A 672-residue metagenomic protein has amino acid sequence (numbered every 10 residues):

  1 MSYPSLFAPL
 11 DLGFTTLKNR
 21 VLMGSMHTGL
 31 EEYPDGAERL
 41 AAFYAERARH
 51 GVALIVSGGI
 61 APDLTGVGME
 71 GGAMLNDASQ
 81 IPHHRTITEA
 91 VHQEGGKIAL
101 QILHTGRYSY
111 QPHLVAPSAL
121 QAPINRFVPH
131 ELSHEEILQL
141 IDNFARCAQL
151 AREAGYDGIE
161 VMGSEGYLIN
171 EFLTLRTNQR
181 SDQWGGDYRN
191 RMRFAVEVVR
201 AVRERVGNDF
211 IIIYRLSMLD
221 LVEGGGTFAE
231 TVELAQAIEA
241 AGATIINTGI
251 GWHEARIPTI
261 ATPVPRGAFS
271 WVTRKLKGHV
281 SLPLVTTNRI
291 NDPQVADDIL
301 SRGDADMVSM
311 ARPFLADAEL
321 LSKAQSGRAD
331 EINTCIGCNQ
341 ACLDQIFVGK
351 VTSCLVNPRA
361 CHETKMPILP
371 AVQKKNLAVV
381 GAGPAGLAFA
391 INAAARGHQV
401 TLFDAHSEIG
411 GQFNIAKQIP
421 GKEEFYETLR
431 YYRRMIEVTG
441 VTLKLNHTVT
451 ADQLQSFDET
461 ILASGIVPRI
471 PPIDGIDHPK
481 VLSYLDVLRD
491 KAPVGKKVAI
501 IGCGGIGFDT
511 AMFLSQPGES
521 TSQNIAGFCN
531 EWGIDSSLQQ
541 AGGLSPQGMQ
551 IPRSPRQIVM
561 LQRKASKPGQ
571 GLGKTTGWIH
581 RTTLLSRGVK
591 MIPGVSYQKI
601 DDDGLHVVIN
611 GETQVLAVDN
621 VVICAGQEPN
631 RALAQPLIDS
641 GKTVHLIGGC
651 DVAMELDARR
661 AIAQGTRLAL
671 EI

Functional and structural regions predicted by a protein language model:
M1-V380, P384, F389-V400, E408 (+1 more regions): Flavin-dependent oxidoreductase catalytic cores
V199, E363-V372, A382, A395 (+4 more regions): Flanking helices and flexible, charged tails adjoining ferredoxin-like Fe-S electron-transfer domains in multi-subunit
T259-P265, P367-L369, K374, I415-E427 (+4 more regions): Short, contiguous acidic/charged loop-to-helix segments that flank catalytic cores in large enzymes
D304, I436-L443, D477-V481, S554-R556 (+2 more regions): A short helix-to-beta-strand connector/capping loop
K375-L402, K444-D452, S456, S464-I473 (+4 more regions): Rossmann-like dinucleotide/flavin-binding elements
G411-F457, G569-V595: N-terminal Rossmann-like dinucleotide/flavin-binding domain of flavoprotein oxidoreductases that bind FAD/FMN
